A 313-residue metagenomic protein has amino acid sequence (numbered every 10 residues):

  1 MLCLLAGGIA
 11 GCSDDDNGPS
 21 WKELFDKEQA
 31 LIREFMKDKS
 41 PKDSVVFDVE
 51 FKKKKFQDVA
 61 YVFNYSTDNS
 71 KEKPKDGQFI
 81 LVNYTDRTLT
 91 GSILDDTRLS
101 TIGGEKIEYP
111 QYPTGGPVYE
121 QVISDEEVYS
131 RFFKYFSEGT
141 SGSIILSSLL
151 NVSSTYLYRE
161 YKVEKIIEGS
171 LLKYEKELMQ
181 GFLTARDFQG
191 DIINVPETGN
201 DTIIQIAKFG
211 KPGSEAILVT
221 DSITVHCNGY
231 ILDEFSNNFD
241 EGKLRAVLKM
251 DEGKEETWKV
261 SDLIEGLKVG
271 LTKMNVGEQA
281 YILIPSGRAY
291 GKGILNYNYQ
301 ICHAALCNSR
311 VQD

Functional and structural regions predicted by a protein language model:
M1-L2: Sec-dependent signal peptide recognition, specifically the positively charged N-region followed immediately by
G7-G11: C-terminal motif of bacterial Sec signal peptides marking the signal peptidase cleavage site
C12-D313: Cross-family detector of peptidyl-prolyl cis-trans isomerase
